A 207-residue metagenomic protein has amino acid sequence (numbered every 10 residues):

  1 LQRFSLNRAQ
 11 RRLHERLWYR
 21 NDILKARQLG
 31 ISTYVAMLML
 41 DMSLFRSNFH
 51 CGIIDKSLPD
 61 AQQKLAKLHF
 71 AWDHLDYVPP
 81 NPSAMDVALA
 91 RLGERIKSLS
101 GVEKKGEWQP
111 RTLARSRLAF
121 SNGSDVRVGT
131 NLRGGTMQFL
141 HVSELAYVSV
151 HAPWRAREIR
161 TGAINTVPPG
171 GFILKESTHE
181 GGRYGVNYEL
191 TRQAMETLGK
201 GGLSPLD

Functional and structural regions predicted by a protein language model:
L1-D207: Phosphate/NTP-binding elements of NTP-utilizing enzymes
